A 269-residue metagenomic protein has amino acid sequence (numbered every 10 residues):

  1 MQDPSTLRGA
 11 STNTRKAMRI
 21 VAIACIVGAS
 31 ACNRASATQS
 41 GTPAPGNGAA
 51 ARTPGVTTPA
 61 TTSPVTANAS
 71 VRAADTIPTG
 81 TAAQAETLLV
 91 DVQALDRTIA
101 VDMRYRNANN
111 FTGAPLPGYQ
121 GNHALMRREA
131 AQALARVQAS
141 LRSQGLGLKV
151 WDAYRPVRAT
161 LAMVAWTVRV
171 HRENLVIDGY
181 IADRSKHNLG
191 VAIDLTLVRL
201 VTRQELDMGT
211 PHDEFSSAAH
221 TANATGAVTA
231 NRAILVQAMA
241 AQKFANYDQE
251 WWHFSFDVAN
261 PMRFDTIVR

Functional and structural regions predicted by a protein language model:
D3-V21: Bacterial N-terminal signal peptides that target proteins for export
I20-S30: Bacterial N-terminal signal peptides
C32-A153, A165-Q249, D257-R269: Extracytoplasmic cell-surface/polysaccharide-interacting catalytic and binding patches
P156: Segments that shape or occlude catalytic/ligand-binding pockets
A159: Short, well-ordered surface patches within globular domains
A162: Thiolate-centered catalytic microenvironments shared by cysteine-dependent enzyme domains
F254: Conserved metal-phosphate-binding beta-hairpin within the catalytic cores of diverse ATP-dependent phosphoryl-transfer
